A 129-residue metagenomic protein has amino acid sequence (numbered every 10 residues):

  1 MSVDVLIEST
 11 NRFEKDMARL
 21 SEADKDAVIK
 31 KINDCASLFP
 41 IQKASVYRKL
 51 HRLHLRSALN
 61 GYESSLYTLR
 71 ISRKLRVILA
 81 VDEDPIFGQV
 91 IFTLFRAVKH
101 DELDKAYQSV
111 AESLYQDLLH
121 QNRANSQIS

Functional and structural regions predicted by a protein language model:
M1-L38, L119-S129: Arg/Lys-rich, positively charged N-terminal/basic patches that mediate binding to nucleic acids
V3-D4, Y67-S129: Enriched for short, Lys/Arg-rich terminal
V28, I32, K43, Y47 (+2 more regions): Residue-level detector of alpha-helical recognition elements and their boundaries
I29, C35, R56, N60 (+3 more regions): General helical structural elements
C35-P40, R52-R56, D82-F92: Short secondary-structure transition/capping segments
L38-L69: A short, surface-exposed loop/turn module that caps and links secondary-structure elements
